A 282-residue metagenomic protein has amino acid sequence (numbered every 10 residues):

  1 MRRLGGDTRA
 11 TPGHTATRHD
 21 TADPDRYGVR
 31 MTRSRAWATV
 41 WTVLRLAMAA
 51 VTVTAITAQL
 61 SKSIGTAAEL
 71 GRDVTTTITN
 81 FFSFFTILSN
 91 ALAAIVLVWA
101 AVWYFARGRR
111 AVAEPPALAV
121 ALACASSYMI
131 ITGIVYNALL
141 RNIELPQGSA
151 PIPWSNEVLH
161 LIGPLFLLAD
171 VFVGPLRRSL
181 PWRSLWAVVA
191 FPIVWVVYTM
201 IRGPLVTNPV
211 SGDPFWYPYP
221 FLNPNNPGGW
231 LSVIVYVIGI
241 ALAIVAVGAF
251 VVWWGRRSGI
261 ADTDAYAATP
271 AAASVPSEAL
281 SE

Functional and structural regions predicted by a protein language model:
T32-A47: N-terminal membrane topogenic signal
A47-V51, A125, M129, L185-L205: Hydrophobic alpha-helical membrane-insertion segments
A50-A68: Alpha-helical transmembrane segments of multi-pass membrane proteins
S63-A67, N137-G148: Juxtamembrane "helix-exit" motif on the non-cytosolic side of transmembrane helices
T76-N80, L118, L145-V158, R183-S184: Non-cytosolic membrane-interface motifs at loop->transmembrane helix junctions
N80-S83, V206-F250, P270-E282: Membrane-interface transmembrane-helix boundary segments in multi-pass integral membrane proteins
R110-S127, P181-A190: Interfacial segments of alpha-helical transmembrane regions
I152-L165, V237-I238: Membrane-interface loop-to-helix entry segments
